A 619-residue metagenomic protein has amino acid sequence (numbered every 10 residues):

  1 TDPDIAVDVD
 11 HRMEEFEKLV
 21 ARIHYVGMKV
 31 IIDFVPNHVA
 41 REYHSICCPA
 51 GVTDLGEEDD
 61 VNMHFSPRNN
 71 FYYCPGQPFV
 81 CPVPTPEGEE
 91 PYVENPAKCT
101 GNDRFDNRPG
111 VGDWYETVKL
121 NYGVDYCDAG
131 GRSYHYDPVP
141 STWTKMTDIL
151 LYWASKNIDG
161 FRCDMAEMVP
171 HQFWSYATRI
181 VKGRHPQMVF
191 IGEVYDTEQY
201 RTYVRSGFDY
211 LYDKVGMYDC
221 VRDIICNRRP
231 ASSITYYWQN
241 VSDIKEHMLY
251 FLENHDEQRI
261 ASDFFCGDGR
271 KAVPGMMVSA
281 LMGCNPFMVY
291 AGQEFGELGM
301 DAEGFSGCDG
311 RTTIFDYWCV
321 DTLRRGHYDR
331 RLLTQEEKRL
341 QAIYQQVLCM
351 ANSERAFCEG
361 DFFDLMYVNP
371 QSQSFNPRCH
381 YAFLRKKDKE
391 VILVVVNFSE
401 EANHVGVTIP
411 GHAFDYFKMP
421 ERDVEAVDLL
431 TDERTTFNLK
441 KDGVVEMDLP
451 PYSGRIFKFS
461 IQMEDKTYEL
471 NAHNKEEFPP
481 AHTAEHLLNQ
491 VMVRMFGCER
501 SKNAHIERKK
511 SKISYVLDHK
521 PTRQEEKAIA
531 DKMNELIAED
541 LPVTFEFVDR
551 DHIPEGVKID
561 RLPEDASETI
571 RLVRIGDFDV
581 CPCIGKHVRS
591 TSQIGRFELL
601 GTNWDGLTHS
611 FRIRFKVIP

Functional and structural regions predicted by a protein language model:
T1-M13, T117-T142, I158-M168, Y218-I225 (+2 more regions): The substrate-binding groove and active-site-proximal loops of carbohydrate-active enzymes, especially glycoside
T1-N121, E167-E198: Acidic/aromatic-lined carbohydrate-recognition and catalytic surfaces of CAZymes acting on diverse glycans
V30-I32, F161, F190-G192, Y250 (+1 more regions): Hydrophobic faces of well-ordered beta-strands that scaffold small-molecule active sites in alpha/beta enzyme cores
H38, C47-D54, N62, R68-N69 (+8 more regions): Active-site-proximal helices and loops of the catalytic beta/alpha 8
D137-A154, A272-M276: Short, acidic/polar
E253-N254, R259-D423: Loop/helix patches that line or flank the sugar-binding groove of alpha-linked glycan CAZymes
F437-M463: C-terminal beta-strand-rich structural cap/linker in extracellular carbohydrate-active enzymes
M463-P619: Active-/binding-site microenvironments in catalytic and ligand-binding cores
